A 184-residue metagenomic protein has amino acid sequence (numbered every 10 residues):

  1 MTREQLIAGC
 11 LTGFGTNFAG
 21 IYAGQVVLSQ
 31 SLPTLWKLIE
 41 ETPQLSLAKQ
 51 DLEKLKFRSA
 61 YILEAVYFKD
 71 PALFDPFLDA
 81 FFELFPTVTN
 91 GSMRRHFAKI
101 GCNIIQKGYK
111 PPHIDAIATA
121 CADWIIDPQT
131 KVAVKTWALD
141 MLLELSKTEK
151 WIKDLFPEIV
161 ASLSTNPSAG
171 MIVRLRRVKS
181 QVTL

Functional and structural regions predicted by a protein language model:
M1-L184: Alpha-helical scaffold domains
